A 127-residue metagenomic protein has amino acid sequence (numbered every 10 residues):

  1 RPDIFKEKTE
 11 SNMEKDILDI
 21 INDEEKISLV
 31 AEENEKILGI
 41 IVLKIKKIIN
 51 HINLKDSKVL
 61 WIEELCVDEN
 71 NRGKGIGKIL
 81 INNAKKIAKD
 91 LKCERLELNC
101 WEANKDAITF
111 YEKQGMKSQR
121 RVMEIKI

Functional and structural regions predicted by a protein language model:
R1-I17: Conserved GNAT-fold acetyl-CoA-binding loop/helix
K15-V30: A short helix-loop-beta-strand connector motif used in the catalytic cores of GNAT acetyltransferases and, in some
V30, K36-I45, W61, C66: Conserved beta-strand in the GNAT
K46-N53, K105-T109: A short, acidic/glycine-rich surface segment
N53-E69, N99, R121-E124: Conserved acetyl-CoA binding element of GNAT-fold acetyltransferases
E64-V67, G73-K86, K113: Conserved acetyl-CoA-binding loop-helix of GNAT-fold acetyltransferases
K78, N82, D90, E102-R120 (+1 more regions): Conserved active-site alpha-helix within GNAT-family acetyltransferase domains
A88-N99: Conserved GNAT acetyl-CoA-binding A-motif
